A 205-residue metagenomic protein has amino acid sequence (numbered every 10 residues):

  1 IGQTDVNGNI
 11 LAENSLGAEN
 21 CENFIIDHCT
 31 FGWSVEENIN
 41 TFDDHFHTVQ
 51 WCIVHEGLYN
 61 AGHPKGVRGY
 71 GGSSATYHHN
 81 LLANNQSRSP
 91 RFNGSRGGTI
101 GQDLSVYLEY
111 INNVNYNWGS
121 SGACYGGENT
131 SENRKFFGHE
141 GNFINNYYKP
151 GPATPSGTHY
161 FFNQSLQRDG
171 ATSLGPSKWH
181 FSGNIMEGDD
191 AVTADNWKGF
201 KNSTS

Functional and structural regions predicted by a protein language model:
I1-D5, N20-W33, H45-N60, P64-F92 (+3 more regions): Right-handed parallel beta-helix
N7-N9, E13-N20, E37-D43, A61-G71 (+4 more regions): Glycine-rich beta-solenoid repeat tracts in large extracellular/virion proteins
Y147, S173-S205: C-terminal, active-site-flanking charged/polar segments
